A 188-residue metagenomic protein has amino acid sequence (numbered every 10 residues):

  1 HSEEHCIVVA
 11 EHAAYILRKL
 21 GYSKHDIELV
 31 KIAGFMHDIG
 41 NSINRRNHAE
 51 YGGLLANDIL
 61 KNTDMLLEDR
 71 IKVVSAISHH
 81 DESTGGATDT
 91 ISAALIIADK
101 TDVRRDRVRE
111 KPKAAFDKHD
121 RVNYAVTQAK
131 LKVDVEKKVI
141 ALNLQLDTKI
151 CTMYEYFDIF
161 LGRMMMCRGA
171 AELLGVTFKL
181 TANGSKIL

Functional and structural regions predicted by a protein language model:
E4-I7, R18-V133: Divalent metal-dependent catalytic cores for phosphoryl transfer on phosphate-bearing substrates
V9-A13: Amphipathic alpha-helices of TPR/Sel1-like and other helical repeat/solenoid scaffolds
D102-L188: Terminal helices and disordered tails flanking the catalytic cores of nucleotide-processing hydrolases
